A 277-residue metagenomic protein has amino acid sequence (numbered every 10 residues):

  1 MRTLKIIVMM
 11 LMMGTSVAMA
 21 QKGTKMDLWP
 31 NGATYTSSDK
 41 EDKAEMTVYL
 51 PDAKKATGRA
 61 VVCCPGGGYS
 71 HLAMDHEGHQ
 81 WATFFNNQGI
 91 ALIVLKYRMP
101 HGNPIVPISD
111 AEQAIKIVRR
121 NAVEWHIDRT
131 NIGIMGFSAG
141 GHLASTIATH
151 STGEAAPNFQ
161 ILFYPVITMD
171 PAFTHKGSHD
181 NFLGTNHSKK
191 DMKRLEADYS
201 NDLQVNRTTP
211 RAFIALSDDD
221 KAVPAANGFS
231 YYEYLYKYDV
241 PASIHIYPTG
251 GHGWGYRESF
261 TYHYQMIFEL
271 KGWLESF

Functional and structural regions predicted by a protein language model:
M1-T24: Bacterial Sec-dependent N-terminal signal peptides
T47-Y49, F229-F277: C-terminal catalytic histidine-bearing segment of alpha/beta-hydrolase fold enzymes
T57-G66: Short beta-strand element of the alpha/beta-hydrolase
A73-D75, H79-A82, I93-R129, S259-Q265: Catalytic nucleophile-loop/oxyanion-hole region of alpha/beta-hydrolase and closely related hydrolase-like folds
Q113-S178, E196: Primarily recognizes the serine-hydrolase "nucleophile elbow" in alpha/beta-hydrolase and SGNH/GDSL folds
M169-Q204: Mobile cap/lid helix-loop segments that gate and shape the active-site cleft of serine hydrolases
T208, F213-L216, D220: Short beta-strand/loop motif that positions the catalytic acidic residue of the alpha/beta-hydrolase fold
K221-N227: Conserved alpha/beta-hydrolase "acid-adjacent" motif
